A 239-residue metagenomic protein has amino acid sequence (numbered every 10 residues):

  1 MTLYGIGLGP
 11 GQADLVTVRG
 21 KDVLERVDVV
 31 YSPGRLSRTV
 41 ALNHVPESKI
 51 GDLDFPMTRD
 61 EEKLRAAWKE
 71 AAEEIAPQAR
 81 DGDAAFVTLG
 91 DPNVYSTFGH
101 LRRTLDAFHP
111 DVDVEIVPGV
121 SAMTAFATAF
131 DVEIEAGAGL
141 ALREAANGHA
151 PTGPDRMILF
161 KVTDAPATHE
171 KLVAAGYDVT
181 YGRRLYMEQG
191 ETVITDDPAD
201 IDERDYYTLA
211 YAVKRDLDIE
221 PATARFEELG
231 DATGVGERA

Functional and structural regions predicted by a protein language model:
M1-A13, G20-K21, E25-D113, L209 (+4 more regions): Class I S-adenosyl-L-methionine
R19-V23, V45-E47, L101-T104, D131-V132 (+3 more regions): Short, solvent-exposed amphipathic alpha-helical segments in soluble enzyme and RNA/protein-processing domains
R38-T39, T58-R59, V120-T124, P166 (+1 more regions): Short gly/pro/ser/thr-enriched loop/turn and capping motifs at secondary-structure boundaries
S48-F55, P110-V114, I134-L142, Y177-R183: Short hydrophobic/aromatic-enriched beta-strand-loop microsegments
K63-L64, S96-G99, F126-A129, E170 (+1 more regions): Short, well-ordered secondary-structure micro-motifs
E74-P77, V132-E144, A199-L209: A polyampholytic, Gly/Pro-enriched intrinsically disordered region
V94-P154: Class I SAM-dependent methyltransferase SAM-binding "motif I" and its flanking Rossmann-like core
T152-A239: A contiguous loop/helix-start segment that scaffolds small-molecule binding in enzyme catalytic cores
